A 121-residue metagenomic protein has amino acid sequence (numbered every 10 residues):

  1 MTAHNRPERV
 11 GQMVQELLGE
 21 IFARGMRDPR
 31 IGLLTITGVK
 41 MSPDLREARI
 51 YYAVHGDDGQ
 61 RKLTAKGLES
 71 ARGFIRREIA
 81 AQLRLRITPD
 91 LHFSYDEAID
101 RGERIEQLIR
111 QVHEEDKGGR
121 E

Functional and structural regions predicted by a protein language model:
M1-E47, A53-E121: Charge-rich, low-complexity N-terminal segments
